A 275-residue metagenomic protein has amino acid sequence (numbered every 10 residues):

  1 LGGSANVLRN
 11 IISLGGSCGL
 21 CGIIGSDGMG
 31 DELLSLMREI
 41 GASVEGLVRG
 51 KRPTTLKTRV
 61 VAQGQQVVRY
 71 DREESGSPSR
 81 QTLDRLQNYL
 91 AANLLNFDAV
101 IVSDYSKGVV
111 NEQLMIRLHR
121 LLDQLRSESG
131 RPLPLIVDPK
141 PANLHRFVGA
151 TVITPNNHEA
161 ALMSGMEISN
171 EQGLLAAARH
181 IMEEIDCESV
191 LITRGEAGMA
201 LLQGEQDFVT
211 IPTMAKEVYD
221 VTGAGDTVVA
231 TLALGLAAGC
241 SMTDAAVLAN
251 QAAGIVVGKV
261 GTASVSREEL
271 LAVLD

Functional and structural regions predicted by a protein language model:
L1-I101, H119, R131, S266-R267 (+1 more regions): Conserved N-terminal subdomain of the carbohydrate kinase-like
I11, T58, V100-Y105, N156 (+3 more regions): Conserved structural-core and active-site-/substrate-pathway-adjacent residues in large, well-folded domains of enzymes
I24, V61, E73, Y105-S106 (+4 more regions): Anionic group-transfer/hydrolysis microenvironments
Y70, M163-S164, L202, V256 (+1 more regions): Residues that scaffold the ATP/ADP-binding catalytic core of kinase and kinase-like folds
K107-F208: Conserved phosphate/ATP/ADP-binding segment of small-molecule kinases
A150-H158, G198-G225, V229, L271-L274: Flexible glycine/proline-rich, aromatic-decorated loop/lid segments
E184, E188, M214-V273: Conserved post-catalytic alpha-helical subdomain immediately downstream of the catalytic base and nucleotide-binding
